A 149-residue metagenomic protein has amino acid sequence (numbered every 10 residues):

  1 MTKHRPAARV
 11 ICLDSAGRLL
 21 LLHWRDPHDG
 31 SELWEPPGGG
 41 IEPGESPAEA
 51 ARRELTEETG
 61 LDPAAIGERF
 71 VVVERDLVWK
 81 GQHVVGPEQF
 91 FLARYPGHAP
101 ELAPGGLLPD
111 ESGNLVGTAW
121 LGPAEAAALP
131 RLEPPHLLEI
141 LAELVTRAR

Functional and structural regions predicted by a protein language model:
M1-L20, G40-P43: Conserved N-terminal beta-strand and adjoining loop/helix that marks the start of the Nudix/MutT-like hydrolase domain
L20-L21, L55, L61, L141: Generic leucine side-chain signal with a strong bias for well-ordered alpha-helical environments
H28-E32: A conserved beta-turn-beta hairpin within the catalytic core of GNAT-like acetyltransferases that forms part
I41-A65, V73-R131: Unchanged
A127-R149: Charged phosphate-binding loop/patch that engages nucleotide di/tri-phosphates or the phosphate backbone of nucleic
